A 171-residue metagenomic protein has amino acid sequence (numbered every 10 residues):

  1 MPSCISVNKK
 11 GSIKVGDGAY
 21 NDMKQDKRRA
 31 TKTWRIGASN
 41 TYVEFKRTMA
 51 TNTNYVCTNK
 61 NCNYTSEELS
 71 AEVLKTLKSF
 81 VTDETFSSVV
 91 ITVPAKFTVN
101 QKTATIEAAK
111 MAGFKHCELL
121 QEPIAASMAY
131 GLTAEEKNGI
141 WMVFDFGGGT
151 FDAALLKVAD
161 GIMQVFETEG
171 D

Functional and structural regions predicted by a protein language model:
M1-R47, K60-N63, T82-D171: Oxyanion-binding/catalytic loops of NTP- or PPi-dependent enzymes
M49-T51: Amphipathic alpha-helical blocks
N54-Y55, D83: Intrinsically disordered or highly flexible coil/loop and linker segments, enriched in small and charged/polar residues
V56-K78: Adenine-nucleotide phosphate-binding core of ATP-dependent small-molecule kinases
